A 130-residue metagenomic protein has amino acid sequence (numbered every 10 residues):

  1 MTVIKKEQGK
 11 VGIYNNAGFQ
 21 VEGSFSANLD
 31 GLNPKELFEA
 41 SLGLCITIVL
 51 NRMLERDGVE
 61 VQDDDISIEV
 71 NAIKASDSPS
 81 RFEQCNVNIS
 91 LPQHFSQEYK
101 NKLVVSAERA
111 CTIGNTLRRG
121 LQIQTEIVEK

Functional and structural regions predicted by a protein language model:
M1-A40, I48-K130: Extended beta-strand/beta-hairpin segments
